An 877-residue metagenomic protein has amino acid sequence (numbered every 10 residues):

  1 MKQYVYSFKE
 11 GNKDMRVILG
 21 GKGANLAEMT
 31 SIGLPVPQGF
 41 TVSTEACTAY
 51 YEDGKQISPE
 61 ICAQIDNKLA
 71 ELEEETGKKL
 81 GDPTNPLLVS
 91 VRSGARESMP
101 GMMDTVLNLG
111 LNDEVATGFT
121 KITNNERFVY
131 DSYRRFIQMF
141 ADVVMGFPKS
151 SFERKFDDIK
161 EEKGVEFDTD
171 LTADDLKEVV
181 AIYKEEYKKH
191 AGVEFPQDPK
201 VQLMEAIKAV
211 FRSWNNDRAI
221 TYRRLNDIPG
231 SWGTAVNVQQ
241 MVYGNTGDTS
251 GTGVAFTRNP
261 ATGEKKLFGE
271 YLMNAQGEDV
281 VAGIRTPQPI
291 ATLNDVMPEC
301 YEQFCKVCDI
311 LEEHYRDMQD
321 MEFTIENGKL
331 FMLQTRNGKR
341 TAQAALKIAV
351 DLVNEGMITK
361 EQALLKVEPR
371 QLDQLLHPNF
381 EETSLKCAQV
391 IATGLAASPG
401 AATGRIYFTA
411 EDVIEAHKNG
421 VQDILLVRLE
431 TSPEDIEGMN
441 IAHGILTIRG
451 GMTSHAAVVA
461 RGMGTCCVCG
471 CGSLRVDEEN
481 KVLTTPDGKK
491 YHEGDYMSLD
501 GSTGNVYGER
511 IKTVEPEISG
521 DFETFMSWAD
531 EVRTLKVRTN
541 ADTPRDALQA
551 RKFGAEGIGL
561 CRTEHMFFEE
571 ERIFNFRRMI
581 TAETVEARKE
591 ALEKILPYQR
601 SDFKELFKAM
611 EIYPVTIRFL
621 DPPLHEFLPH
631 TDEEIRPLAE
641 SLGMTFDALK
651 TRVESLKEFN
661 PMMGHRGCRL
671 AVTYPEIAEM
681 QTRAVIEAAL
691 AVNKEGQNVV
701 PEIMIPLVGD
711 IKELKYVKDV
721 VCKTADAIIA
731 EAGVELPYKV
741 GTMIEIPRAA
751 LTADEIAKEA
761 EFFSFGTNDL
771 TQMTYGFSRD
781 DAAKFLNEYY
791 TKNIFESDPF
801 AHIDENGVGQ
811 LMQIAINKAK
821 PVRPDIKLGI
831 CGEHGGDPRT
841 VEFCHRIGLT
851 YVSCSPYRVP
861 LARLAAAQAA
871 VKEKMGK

Functional and structural regions predicted by a protein language model:
M1-A388, N419-L425, S432-E437, H443 (+9 more regions): Nucleotide/phosphate-binding sheet-loop regions of phosphoryl- and nucleotidyl-transfer enzymes
N12-M15, S398-I441, V808-P824: C-terminal accessory/binding modules appended to enzymatic or scaffolding proteins
F40, I448-G450, C469-G472, C561 (+2 more regions): Short beta->alpha connector loops at strand-helix junctions that form conserved, small/polar/Pro-enriched
A63-L69, R223-I228, L364-A416, Q422-I424 (+5 more regions): Long, charged amphipathic helices and adjacent flexible linkers at domain junctions
R92, I518-D521, W528-K877: Conserved alpha/beta-domain cores
N237, Y407, L425-V427, L446 (+3 more regions): Structural motif
K329-F331, L425, L429-N440, G444 (+8 more regions): Glycine-rich phosphate/ribose-binding loops and adjacent secondary-structure elements that form binding surfaces
